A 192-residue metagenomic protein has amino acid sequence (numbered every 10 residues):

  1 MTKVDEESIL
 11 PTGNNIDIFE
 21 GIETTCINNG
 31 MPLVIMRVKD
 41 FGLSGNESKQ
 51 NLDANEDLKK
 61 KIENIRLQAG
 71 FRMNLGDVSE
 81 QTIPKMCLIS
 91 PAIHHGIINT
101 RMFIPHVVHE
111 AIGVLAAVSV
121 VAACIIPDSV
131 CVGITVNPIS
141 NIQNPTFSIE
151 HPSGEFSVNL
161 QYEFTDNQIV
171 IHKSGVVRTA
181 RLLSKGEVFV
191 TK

Functional and structural regions predicted by a protein language model:
M1-K192: Active-site proximal loop and beta-alpha junction motif in alpha/beta enzyme cores
